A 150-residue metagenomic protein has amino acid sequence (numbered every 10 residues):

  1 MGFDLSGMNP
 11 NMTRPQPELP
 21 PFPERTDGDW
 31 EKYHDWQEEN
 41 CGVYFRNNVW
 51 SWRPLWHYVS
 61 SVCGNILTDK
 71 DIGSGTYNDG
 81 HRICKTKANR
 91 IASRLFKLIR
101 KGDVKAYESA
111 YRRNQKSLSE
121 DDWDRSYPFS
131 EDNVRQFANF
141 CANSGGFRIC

Functional and structural regions predicted by a protein language model:
M1-C150: Acidic (Asp/Glu-rich) sequence patches and key acidic residues that form negatively charged surfaces used
